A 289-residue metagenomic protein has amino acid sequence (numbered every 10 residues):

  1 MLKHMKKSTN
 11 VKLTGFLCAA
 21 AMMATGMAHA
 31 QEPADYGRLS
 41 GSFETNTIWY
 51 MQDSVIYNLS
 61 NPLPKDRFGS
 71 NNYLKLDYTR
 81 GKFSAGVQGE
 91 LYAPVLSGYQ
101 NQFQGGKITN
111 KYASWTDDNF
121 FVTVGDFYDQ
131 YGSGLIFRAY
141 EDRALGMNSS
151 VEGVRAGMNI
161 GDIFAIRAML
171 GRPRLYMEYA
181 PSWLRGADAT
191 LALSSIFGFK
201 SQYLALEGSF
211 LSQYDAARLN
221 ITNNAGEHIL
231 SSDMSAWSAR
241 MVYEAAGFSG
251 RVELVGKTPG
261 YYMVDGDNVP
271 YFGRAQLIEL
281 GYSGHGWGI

Functional and structural regions predicted by a protein language model:
L2-F16: Bacterial N-terminal signal peptides that target proteins for export
T14-T25: Bacterial N-terminal signal peptides
G26-A30: Sec/Tat signal peptide C-region and signal peptidase I cleavage site
E32-R38, W49-G69, Y78-A85, P94-Q104 (+2 more regions): Signature for the C-terminal beta-barrel architecture of outer-membrane proteins
E44, L74, Q88-E90: A composition-driven surface/loop motif
G89-L91, D126-Y128, G256: A mature extracytoplasmic/lumenal domain signature
N110: Phosphate/ribose-recognition catalytic cores of enzymes acting on nucleotide-derived substrates
Y128-L135, A139, G260, I289: Surface-exposed extracellular loop regions of Gram-negative outer-membrane beta-barrel proteins, predominantly
